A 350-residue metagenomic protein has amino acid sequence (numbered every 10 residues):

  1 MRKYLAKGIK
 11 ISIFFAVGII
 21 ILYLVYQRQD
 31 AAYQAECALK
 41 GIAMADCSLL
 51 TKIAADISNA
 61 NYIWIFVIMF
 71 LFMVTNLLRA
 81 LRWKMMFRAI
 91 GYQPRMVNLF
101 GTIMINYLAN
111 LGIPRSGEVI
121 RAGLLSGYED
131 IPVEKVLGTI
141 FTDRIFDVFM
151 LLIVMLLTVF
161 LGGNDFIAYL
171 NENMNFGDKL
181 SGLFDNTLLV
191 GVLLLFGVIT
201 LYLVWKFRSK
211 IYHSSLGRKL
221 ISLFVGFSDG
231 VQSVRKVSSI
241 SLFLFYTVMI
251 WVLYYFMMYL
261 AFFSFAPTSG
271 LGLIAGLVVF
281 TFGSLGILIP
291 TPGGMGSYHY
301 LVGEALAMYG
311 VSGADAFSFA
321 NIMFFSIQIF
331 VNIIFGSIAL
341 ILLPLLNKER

Functional and structural regions predicted by a protein language model:
M1-T102, Y169-S284, S326-R350: Predominantly cytoplasmic-facing regulatory/coupling regions of multi-pass membrane proteins
R88-A89, L111, G127, F263-P267 (+3 more regions): Transmembrane helix-loop junction
G91-P94, M104-V119, V231: Short intracellular "coupling" helices and adjacent cytoplasmic loop segments at the cytosolic face of multi-pass
M96-N98, S116-E118, D130-R144, V148 (+2 more regions): Membrane-interface alpha-helices at helix entry/exit sites of multi-pass transporters
I105-I113, L137-G162, N321-F335: Membrane-embedded alpha-helical segments of transport systems, primarily multispan ion/solute transporters
I105-P114, V278-H299: Transmembrane alpha-helix interface/packing and boundary motifs in multi-pass membrane proteins, characterized by
E118-G127, P292-M308: Re-entrant/interfacial helical elements at transmembrane boundaries that shape and gate the permeation pathway
V154-M174, M308, S337: Transmembrane alpha-helix termini and helix-breaking/packing motifs in multi-pass membrane transporters
